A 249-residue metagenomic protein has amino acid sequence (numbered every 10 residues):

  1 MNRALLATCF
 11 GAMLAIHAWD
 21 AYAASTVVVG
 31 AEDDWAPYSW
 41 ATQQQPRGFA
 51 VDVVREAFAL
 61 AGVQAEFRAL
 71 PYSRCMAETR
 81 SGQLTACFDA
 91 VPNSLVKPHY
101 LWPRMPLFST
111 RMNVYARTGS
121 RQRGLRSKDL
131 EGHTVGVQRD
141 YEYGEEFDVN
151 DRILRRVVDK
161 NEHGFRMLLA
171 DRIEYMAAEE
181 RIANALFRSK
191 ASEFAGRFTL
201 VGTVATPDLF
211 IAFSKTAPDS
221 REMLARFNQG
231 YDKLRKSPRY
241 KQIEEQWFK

Functional and structural regions predicted by a protein language model:
A24-F49, F213: Short glycine-rich His-centered loop
E32-D33, S109-N113, S192-N228: Periplasmic-binding protein-like
V51-L60, S120, F213-Q246: Extended ligand-binding regions for polar small-molecule ligands
R55, Q64-L130, D140-Y143, L200-V204: Acidic, polar ligand-binding/catalytic clefts
Q64-P71, V137, I153-K160, G164-M167 (+1 more regions): Short beta-strand-to-loop elements that line the ligand-binding cleft of bilobed periplasmic-binding protein-like
S73-T85, D129, E162-N184, S189: Short helices/loops that flank or line small-molecule/ion binding pockets
E142-R152, F194-G196, Q229-K249: Ligand-binding clefts/hinges and TM-proximal coupling segments of bilobed small-molecule sensing domains
